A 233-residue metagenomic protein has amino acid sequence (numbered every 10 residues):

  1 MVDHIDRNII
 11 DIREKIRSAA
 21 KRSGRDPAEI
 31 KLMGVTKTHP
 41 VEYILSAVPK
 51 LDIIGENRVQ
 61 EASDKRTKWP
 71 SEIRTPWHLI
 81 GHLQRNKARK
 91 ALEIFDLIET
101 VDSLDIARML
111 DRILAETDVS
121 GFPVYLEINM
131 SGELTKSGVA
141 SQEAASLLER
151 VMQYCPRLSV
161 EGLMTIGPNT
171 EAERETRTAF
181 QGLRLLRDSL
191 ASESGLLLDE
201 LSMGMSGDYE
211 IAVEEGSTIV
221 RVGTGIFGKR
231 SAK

Functional and structural regions predicted by a protein language model:
M1-G207, V213-E215: Conserved alpha/beta-domain cores
E210-E214, V222, I226-K233: Expand to "…catalyze enediolate/carbanion chemistry for C-C bond making/breaking, isomerization, decarboxylation
I219: Conserved, well-ordered active-site substructure
